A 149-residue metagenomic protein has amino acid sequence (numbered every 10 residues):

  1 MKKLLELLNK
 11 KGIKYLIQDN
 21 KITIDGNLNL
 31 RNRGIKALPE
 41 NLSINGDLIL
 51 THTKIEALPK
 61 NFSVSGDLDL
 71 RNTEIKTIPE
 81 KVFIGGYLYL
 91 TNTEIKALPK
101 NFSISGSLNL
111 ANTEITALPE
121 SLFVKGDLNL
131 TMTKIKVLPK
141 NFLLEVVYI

Functional and structural regions predicted by a protein language model:
M1-G34: N-terminal capping/linker segments that flank leucine-rich repeat
I17-T23, N32-A37, L42, H52 (+1 more regions): Terminal export signals
L38, I55-L58, I78, I95-L98 (+2 more regions): Canonical leucine-rich repeat
T51, K96-A97, S103, A117 (+2 more regions): Intrinsically disordered, low-complexity repeat tracts
L110, E120-I149: Leucine-rich solenoid repeat scaffolds
